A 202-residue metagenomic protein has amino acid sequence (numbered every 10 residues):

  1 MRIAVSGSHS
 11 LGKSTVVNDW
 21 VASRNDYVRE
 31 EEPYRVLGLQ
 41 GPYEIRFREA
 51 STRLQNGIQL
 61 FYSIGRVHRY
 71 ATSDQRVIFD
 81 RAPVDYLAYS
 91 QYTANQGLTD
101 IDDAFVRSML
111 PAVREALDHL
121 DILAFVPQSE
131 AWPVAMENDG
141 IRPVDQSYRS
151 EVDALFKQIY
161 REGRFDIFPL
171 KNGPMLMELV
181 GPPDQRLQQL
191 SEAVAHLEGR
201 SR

Functional and structural regions predicted by a protein language model:
V5: Hydrophobic anchor at the beta1->P-loop junction of P-loop NTPases
S8: P-loop (Walker A) phosphate-binding loop of NTP-binding proteins
L11: ATP-binding Walker
S14: Walker A/P-loop
N18-G65: Conserved substrate/cofactor phosphate-moiety recognition/catalytic segment in nucleotide-dependent phosphotransferases
N56-D118: Glycine-rich phosphate-binding loop used to anchor ATP phosphates in small-molecule kinases, encompassing both
T93-R161, M177-E178: A glycine- and Lys/Arg-enriched "phosphate-lid" helix/loop adjacent to the NTP-binding pocket of small-molecule kinases
N138-R202: NTP-dependent small-molecule kinase module
